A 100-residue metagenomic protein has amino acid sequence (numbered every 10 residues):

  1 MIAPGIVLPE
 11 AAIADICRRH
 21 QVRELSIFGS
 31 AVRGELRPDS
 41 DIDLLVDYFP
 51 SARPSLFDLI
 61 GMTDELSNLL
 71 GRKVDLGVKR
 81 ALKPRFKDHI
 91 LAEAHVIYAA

Functional and structural regions predicted by a protein language model:
M1-E24, V32-P38, F49-A100: Catalytic core of pol beta-like nucleotidyltransferases
I27: Conserved histidines in hydrophobic membrane contexts and catalytic metal-binding motifs
S40-I42: Change "...and in nucleic-acid phosphodiester-cleaving endonucleases..." to "...and in nucleic-acid processing enzymes
L45-D47: Short hydrophobic/aromatic beta-strand micro-patches that form the beta-sheet surface supporting nucleotide- or nucleic
